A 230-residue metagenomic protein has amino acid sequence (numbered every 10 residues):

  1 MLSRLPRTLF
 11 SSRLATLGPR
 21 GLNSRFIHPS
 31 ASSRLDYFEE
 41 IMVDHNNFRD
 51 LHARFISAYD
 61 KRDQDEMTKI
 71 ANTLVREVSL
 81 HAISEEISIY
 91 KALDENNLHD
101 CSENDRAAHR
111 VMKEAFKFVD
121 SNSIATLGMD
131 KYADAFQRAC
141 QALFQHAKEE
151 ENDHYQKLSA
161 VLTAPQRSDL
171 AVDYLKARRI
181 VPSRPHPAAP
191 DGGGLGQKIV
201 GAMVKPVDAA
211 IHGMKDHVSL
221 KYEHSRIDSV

Functional and structural regions predicted by a protein language model:
M1-V230: Small-residue-biased structural context
